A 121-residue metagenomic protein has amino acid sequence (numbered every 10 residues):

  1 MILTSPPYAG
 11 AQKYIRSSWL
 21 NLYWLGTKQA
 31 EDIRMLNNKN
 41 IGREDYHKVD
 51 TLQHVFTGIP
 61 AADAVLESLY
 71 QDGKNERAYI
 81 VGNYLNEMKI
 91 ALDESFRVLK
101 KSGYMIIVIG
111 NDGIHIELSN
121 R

Functional and structural regions predicted by a protein language model:
M1-M105, N111-R121: Class I S-adenosyl-L-methionine-dependent methyltransferase catalytic core
